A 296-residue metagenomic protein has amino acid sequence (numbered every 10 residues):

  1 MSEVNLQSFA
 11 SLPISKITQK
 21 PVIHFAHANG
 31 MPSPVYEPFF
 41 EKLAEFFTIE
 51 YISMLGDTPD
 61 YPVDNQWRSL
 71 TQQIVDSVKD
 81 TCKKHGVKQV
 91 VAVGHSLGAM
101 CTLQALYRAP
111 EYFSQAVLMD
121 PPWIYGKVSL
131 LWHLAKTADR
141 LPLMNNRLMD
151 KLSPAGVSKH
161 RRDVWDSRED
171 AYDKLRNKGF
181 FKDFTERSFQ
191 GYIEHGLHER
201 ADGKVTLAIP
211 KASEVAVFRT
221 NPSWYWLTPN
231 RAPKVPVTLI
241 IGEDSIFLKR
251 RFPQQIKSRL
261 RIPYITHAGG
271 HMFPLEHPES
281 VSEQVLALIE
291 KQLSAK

Functional and structural regions predicted by a protein language model:
S2-K16: A short loop-to-beta-strand scaffold at the N-terminal edge of the catalytic core in hydrolase folds
P13-Y61: Conserved HGGG/HGGXW glycine-rich cap/lid loop of the alpha/beta-hydrolase fold
E50, M54-V93, W132-A135: Active-site loop/oxyanion-hole signature of alpha/beta-hydrolase fold enzymes
I52, Y264-G270: Short glycine-rich catalytic loops that host catalytic nucleophiles or stabilize transition states across multiple
Q89-A135: Conserved hydrolase catalytic core segment
A116-V164, K249: Flexible "cap/lid" loop of the alpha/beta hydrolase fold
E186-K257: Conserved serine/cysteine hydrolase catalytic core
G269-E279: Catalytic histidine-centered segment of alpha/beta-hydrolase-like enzymes
